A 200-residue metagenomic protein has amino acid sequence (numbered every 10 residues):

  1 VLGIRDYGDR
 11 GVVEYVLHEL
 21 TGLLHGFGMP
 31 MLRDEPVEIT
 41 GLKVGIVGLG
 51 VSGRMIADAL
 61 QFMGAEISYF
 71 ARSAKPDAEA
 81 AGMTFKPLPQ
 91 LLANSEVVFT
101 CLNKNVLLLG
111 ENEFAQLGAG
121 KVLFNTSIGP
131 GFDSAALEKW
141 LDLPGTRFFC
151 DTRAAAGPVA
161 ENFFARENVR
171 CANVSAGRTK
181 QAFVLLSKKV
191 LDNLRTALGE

Functional and structural regions predicted by a protein language model:
V1-M31, F149: Phosphate/diphosphate ligand-binding glycine-rich loop within oxidoreductases
V1-Y7, A71, S127, V174: Short beta->alpha connector loops at strand-helix junctions that form conserved, small/polar/Pro-enriched
G26-I56: Glycine-rich NAD(P)-binding loop of Rossmann-like domains
K43, A57, A65-E66, T146 (+1 more regions): Residues at the starts of beta-strands that form the adenosine-phosphate
A59-L60, L117: Aromatic pocket-lining residues of Rossmann-like dinucleotide-binding sites
F62-E79: NAD(P)-binding Rossmann-fold cofactor-contacting core
A74-N162: Rossmann-like adenosine-cofactor binding region
C150-L198: Adenosine-phosphate binding glycine-rich loop
